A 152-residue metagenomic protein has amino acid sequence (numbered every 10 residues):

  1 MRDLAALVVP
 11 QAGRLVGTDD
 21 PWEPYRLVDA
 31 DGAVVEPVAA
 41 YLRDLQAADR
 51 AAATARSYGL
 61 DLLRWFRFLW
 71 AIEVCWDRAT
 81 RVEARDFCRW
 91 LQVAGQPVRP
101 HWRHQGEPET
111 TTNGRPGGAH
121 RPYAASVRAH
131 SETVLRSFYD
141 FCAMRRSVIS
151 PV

Functional and structural regions predicted by a protein language model:
M1-A52, R56-L63, D86-R89: Basic/aromatic DNA-contact patch characteristic of tyrosine site-specific recombinases
V38-A53, L63-V152: N-terminal core-binding DNA-recognition domain of tyrosine recombinases/integrases
